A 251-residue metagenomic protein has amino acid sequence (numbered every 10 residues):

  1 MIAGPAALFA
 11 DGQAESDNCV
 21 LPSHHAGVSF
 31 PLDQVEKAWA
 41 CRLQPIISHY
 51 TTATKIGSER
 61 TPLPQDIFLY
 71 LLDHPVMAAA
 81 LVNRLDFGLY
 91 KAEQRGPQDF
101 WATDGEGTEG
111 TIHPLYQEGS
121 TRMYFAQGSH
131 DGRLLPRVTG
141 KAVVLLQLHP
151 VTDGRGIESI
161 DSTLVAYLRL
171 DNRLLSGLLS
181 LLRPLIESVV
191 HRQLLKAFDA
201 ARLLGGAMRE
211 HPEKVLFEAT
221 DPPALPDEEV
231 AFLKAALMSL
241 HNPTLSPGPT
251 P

Functional and structural regions predicted by a protein language model:
M1-A6: Bacterial N-terminal signal peptides
A10-G96: Hydrophobic ligand-binding cavity/cleft-lining segments
G12-V35, Q147-P251: Terminal "cap-and-tail" regions of soluble proteins that handle hydrophobic small molecules
T51-T52, T121, R155-S159: Coil-to-beta-strand transition motifs
I56-P64, Y70-D73, L134-P136, L182-V189 (+1 more regions): Extracytoplasmic/periplasmic, Sec-exported soluble proteins
L72, N83-D86, G96, D104-E106 (+4 more regions): A mature extracytoplasmic/lumenal domain signature
A78-W101, D221-L237: Short solvent-exposed beta->alpha transition segments
K91-V143: Glycine-rich portal/gate segments that line the openings of hydrophobic small-molecule binding cavities
